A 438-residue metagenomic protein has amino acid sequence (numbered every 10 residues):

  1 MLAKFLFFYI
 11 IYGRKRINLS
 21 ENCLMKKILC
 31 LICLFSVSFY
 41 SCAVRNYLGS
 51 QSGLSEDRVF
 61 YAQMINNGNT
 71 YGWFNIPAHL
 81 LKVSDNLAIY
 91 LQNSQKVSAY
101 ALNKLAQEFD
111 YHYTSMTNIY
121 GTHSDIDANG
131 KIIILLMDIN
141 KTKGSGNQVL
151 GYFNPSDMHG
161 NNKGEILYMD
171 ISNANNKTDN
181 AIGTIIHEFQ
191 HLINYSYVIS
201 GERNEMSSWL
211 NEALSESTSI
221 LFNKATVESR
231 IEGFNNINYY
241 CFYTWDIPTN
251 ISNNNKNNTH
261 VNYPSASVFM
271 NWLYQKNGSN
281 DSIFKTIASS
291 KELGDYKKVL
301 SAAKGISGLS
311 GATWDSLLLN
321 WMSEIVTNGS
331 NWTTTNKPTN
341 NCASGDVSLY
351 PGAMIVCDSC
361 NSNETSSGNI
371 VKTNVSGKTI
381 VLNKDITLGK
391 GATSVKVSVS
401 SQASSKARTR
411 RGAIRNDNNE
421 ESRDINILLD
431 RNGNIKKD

Functional and structural regions predicted by a protein language model:
A3, N22-I28: Positively charged n-region of N-terminal signal peptides that target proteins for export
Y9-E21: Short, positively charged and aromatic/hydrophobic N-terminal segments
I28-V37: Sec-dependent N-terminal signal peptides
F39-E56, L428, K437-D438: Bacterial Sec-dependent N-terminal signal peptides
R45-L80: Long, contiguous juxta-domain segments that are non-catalytic but functionally important
V83-S207, L214, T218, K224-E228: Juxtacatalytic substrate-recognition/specificity segment
N162, D179, G183-T184, S200-K276 (+1 more regions): Acidic/His/Gly-enriched intrinsically disordered linker/tail segments that often contain short helix/coil "MoRF-like"
L293-D438: Beta/coil-rich, acidic/histidine-enriched accessory regions frequently appended to metallopeptidases
